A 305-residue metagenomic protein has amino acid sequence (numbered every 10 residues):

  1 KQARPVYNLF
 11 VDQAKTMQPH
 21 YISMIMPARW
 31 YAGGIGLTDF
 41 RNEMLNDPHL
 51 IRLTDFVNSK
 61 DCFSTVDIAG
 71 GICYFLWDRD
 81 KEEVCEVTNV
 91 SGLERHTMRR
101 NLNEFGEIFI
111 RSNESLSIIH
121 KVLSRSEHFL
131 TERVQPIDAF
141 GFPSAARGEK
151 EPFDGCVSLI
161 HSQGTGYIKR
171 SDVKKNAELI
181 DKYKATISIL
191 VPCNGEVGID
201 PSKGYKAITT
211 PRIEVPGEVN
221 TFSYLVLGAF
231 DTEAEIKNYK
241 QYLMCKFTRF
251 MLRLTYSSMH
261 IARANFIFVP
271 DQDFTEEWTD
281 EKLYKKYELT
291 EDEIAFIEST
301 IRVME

Functional and structural regions predicted by a protein language model:
Q2-D61, Y74-W77, Y239: Conserved Class I SAM-dependent methyltransferase catalytic core
S23, E293-F296: A generic structural-conservation signal
Y31-A32, N194-E196, M304: Flexible loop/turn segments at secondary-structure boundaries
S59-E293: C-terminal substrate-recognition regions of SAM-dependent nucleic acid methyltransferases
A295-E305: Short, amphipathic C-terminal "tail helix"
